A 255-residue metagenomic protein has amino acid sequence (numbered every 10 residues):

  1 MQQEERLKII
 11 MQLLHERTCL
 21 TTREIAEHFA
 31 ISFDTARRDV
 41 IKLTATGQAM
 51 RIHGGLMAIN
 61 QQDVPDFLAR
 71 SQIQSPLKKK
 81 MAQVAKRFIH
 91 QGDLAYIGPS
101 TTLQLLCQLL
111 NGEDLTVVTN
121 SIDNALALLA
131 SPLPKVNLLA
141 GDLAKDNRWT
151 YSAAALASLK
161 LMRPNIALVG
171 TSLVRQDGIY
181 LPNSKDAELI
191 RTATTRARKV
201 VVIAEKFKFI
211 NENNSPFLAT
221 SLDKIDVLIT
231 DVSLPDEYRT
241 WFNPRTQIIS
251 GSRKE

Functional and structural regions predicted by a protein language model:
Q2, I9-Q12, T21-T22, L126-E255: Conserved phosphate- and dinucleotide-binding cores of soluble alpha/beta proteins, encompassing both enzyme active
Q2-R23, H28, D34-P99, C107-G112 (+1 more regions): HTH-adjacent hinge/linker in prokaryotic transcriptional regulators
L94-A95, T116-V117, I166: A residue-level structural signature of the nucleotidyltransferase/glycosyltransferase Rossmann-like core
L94-Y96, N124, L228: Structural signal for interior beta-strand "rungs" in well-ordered beta-sheet cores of soluble enzyme domains
T101, I122-D123, S233: Alpha-helix/helix-capping structural signal
V117-V118, P182: Conserved SAM-binding loop
